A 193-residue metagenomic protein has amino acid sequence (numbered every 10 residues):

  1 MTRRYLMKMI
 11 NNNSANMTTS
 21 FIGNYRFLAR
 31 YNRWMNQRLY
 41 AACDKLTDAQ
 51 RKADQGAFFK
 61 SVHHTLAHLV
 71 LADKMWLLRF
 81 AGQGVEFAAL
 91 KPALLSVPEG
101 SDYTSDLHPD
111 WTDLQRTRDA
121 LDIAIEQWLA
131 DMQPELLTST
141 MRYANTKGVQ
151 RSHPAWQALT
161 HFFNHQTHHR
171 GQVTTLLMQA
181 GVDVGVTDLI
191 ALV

Functional and structural regions predicted by a protein language model:
M1, M17-T18, H64, R116: Intrinsically disordered/low-complexity terminal segments and short unstructured peptides
M1-N16: N-terminal amphipathic/basic-hydrophobic helices that include classical n-h-c signal peptides and signal-anchor
N16-L28, T104: Short, charged, low-complexity loops and linkers
T18, Y40-A41, A89-P92, Y103-D106 (+1 more regions): Short acidic/polar alpha-helix capping motifs at helix-coil junctions
G23, F27-R30, W34-Q37, A41-K45 (+2 more regions): Replace "anionic and nucleotidyl ligands
R26-A41, K45-E99, A144-V193: Short, contiguous alpha-helical
E99-Y143, R151-T175: Acidic/histidine-rich alpha-helical segments that form the ligand environment of transition-metal centers
